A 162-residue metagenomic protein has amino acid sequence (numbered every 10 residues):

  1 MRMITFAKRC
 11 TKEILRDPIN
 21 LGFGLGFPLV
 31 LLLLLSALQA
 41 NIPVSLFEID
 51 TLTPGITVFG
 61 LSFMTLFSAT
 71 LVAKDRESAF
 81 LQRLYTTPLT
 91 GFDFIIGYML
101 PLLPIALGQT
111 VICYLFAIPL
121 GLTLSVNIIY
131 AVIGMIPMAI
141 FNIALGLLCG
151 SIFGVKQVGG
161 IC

Functional and structural regions predicted by a protein language model:
R2-F6, I56, G60, G91 (+1 more regions): Primarily residues marking transmembrane-helix entry/exit sites
M3-L15: A short amphipathic helical element positioned immediately N-terminal to and/or at the very start of a transmembrane
C10, T53, S68, R76-F80 (+5 more regions): Hydrophobic alpha-helical segments typical of transmembrane helices and their membrane-interface/capping positions
E13-N41, I49-A69, L103-Q109, I161-C162: Hydrophobic alpha-helical transmembrane segments of multi-pass membrane transport/permease proteins
I14, T65-L89: Transmembrane helix boundary and interhelical loop/hinge segments in multi-pass membrane proteins
L35-L38, V72, L81-L84, F116 (+2 more regions): Hydrophobic alpha-helical interface/terminus motif in multipass membrane transporters
S45-E48, N127-I129: Short, aromatic-rich membrane-interface segments at the entry and exit of alpha-helical transmembrane domains
G91, I96-C162: Alpha-helical transmembrane segments and their short interhelical loops
